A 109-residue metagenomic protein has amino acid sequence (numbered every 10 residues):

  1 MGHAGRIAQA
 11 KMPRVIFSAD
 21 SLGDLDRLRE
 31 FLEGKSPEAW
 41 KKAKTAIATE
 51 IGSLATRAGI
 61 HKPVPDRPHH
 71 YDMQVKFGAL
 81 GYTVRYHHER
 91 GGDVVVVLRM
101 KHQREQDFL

Functional and structural regions predicted by a protein language model:
G2-D72, F77, R90: Basic, Lys/Arg-enriched alpha-helical interface segments
G2-Q9, V75-L109: Enriched for short, Lys/Arg-rich terminal
